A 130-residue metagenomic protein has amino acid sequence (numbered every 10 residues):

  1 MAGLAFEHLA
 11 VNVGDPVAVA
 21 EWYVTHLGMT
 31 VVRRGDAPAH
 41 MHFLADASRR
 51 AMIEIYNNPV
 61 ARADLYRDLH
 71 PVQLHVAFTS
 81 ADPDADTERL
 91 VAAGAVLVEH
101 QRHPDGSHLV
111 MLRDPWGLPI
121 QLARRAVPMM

Functional and structural regions predicted by a protein language model:
M1-A2, F43, T87-M130: Vicinal oxygen chelate
M1-A20, Q73-F78, R125-M130: N-terminal beta-strand motif that seeds the catalytic metal site of vicinal oxygen chelate
A2, V11-M52: Core segments of cupin and vicinal oxygen chelate
W22, D84-R89: Short amphipathic alpha-helices within nucleic acid-binding modules
P38, V72, G106: Exposed loop/turn and edge beta-strand positions of beta-sandwich/beta-sheet ligand-binding modules
A39-H40, V60-L65, M130: A short, acidic/glycine-rich surface segment
S48-M52, P59-R62, P83-A85: Short, charged/polar surface micro-motifs in flexible loops or helix N-caps
Y56-A61, R124-A126: Acetyl-CoA-dependent GNAT
